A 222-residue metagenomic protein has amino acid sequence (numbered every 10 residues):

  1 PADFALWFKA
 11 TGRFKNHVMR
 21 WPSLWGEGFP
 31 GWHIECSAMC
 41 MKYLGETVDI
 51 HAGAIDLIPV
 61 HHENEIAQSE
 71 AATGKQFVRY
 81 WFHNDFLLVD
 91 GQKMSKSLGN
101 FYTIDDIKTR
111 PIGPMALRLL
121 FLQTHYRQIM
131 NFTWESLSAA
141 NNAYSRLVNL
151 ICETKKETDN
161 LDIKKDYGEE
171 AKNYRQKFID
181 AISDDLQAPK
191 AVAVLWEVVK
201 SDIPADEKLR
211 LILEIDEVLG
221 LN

Functional and structural regions predicted by a protein language model:
P1-K155: Alpha-helical recognition segments enriched in aromatics with Gly/Pro capping that present substrate-recognition
S95, F101-N222: Structural preference for alpha-helix termini/caps and helix-kink/transition segments
